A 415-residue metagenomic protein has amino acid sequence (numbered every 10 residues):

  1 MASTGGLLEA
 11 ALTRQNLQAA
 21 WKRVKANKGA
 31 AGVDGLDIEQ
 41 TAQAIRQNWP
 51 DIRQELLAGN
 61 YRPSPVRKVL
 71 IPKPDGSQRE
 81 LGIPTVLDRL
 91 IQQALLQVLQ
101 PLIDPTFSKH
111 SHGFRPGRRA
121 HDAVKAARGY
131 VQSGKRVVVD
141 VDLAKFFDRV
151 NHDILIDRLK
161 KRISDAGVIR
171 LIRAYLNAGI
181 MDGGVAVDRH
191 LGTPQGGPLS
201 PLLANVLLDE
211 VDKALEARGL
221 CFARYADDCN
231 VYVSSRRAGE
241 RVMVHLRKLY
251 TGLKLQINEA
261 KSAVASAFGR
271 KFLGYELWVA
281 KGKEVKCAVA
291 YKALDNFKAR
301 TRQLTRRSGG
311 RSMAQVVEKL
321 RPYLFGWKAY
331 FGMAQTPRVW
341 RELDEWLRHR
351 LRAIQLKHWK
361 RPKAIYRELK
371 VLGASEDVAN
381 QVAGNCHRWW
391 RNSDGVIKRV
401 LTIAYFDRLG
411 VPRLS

Functional and structural regions predicted by a protein language model:
M1-A58: Surface-exposed loop/turn segments and immediately adjacent short secondary-structure elements within folded domains
L12, L17, P63-V69, P74 (+1 more regions): Core structural elements
N48, E55-L70, P74, T106-G269: Conserved polymerase palm-domain catalytic core
V86-L87, I91, R128: Duplex nucleic acid-engaging cores and interfaces of nucleic-acid transaction enzymes
N177, R247-K248, G252-E318, Y323-F325: A conserved non-catalytic segment of reverse transcriptases and RNA-directed RNA polymerases corresponding to the late
D188-T193, K283-K286, R302-V316, W327-V339 (+2 more regions): Short, solvent-exposed helix-loop connector elements
S262-R270, K319-Y323, W340-R348, K363-L372: A glycine-rich phosphate-binding loop feature that marks nucleotide/adenosyl-phosphate handling sites
R350, W359-S415: Extended C-terminal regions of large enzymes
